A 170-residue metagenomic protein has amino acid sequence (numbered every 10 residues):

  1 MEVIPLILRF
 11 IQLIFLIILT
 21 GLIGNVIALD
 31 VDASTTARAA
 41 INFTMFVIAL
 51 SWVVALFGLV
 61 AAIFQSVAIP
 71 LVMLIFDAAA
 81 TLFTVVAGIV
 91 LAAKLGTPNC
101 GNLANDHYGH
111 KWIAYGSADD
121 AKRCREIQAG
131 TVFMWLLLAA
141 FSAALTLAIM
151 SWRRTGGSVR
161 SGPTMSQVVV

Functional and structural regions predicted by a protein language model:
M1-L6, S66-V67, Y108, W112 (+3 more regions): Intrinsically disordered terminal tails
E2-L19, I23, A37-P98, L137-S151: Signature of small four-pass
L22-I27, R123-Q128, R153: Charged, low-complexity, helix-prone segments enriched in Lys/Glu/Asp/Gln
I27-V31, I89-D106, T155-G156: Juxtamembrane interfacial secondary-structure elements that flank transmembrane helices in multi-pass membrane proteins
D32, F64, L71, C100-L103 (+2 more regions): Residue-level signature of transmembrane alpha-helix interfaces in integral membrane proteins
D32-T44, Y115-V132: Juxtamembrane membrane-interface segments at transmembrane-helix boundaries in membrane proteins
P98-R123: Short acidic, low-complexity segments enriched in Ser/Thr/Gly/Pro
